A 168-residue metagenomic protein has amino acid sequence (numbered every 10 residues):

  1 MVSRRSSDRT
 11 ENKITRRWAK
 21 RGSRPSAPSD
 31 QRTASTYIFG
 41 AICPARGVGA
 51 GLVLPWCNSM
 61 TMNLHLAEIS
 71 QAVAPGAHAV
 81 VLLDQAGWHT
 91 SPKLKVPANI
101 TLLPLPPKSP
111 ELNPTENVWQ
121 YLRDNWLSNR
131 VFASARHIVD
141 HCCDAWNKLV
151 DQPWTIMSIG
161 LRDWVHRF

Functional and structural regions predicted by a protein language model:
M1-A67, L161-D163, R167-F168: Extended, low-complexity cationic-aromatic segments
M1-V2, A50, V80-L82, T101-L103: Hydrophobic/aromatic beta-strand patches that form the interior of the parallel beta-sheet core in alpha/beta enzyme
S3-R5, G76-H89, N113: Acidic/histidine-rich, metal-coordinating catalytic segments
S23-R32, A98-N117, V131: RNase H-like polynucleotidyl transferase catalytic core
M60-V80: Short, basic/hydrophobic alpha-helical segments
T90, K108-S109, R136: Carbohydrate transferase catalytic cores enriched for Leloir-type hexosyltransferases
S91-N99: Short, aromatic/basic amphipathic alpha-helical patches
T115-F168: C-terminal anion-handling pockets and recognition modules
